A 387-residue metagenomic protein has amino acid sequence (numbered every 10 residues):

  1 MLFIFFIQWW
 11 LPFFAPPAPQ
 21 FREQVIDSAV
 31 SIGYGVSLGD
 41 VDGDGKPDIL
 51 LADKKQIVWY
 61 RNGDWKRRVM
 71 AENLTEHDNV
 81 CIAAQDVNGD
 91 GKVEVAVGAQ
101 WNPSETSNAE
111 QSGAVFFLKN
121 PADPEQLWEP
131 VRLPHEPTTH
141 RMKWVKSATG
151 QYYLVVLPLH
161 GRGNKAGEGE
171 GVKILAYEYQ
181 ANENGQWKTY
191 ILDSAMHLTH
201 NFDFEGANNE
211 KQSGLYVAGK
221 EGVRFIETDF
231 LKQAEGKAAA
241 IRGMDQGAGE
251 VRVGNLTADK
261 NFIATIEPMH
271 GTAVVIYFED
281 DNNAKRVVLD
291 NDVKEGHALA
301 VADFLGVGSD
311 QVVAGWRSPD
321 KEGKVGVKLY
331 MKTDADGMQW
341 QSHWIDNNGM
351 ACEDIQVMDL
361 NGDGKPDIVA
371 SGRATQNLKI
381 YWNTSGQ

Functional and structural regions predicted by a protein language model:
M1-P12: Bacterial N-terminal signal peptides
W10-Q387: Beta-propeller-forming repeat regions
